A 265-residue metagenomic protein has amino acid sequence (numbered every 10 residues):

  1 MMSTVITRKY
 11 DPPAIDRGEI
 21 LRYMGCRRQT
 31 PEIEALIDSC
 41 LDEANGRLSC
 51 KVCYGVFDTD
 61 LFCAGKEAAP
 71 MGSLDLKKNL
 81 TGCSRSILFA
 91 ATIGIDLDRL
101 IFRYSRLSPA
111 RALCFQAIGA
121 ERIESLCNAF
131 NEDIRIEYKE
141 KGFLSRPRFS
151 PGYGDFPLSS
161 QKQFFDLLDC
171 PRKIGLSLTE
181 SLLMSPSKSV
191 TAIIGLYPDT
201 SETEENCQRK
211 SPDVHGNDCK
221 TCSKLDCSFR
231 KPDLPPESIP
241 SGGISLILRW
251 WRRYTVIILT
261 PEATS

Functional and structural regions predicted by a protein language model:
M1-A112, S241: Active-site helix-to-loop segments that bind/position phosphate- or nucleotide-bearing substrates and donors across
A35, S39, E121, S125 (+1 more regions): Conserved active-site and cofactor/substrate-binding residues in soluble primary-metabolism enzymes
L41-L48, N131-I134, Y138, S223-D226: Structural signal for hydrophobic packing residues in well-ordered secondary-structure cores of soluble enzyme domains
C83-P151: Conserved mixed alpha/beta catalytic, RNA-binding, or beta-rich assembly cores of soluble enzyme, regulatory
K141-P232, S241-W251: Short terminal or interdomain "cap/linker" segment that borders an active site or interface and mediates
R252-R253, S265: Low-acidity, Ser/Thr- and Arg-rich intrinsically disordered low-complexity segments
Y254-I258: Short, positively charged and aromatic/hydrophobic N-terminal segments
T260-T264: Short, intrinsically disordered C-terminal tails of secreted or membrane-associated proteins
